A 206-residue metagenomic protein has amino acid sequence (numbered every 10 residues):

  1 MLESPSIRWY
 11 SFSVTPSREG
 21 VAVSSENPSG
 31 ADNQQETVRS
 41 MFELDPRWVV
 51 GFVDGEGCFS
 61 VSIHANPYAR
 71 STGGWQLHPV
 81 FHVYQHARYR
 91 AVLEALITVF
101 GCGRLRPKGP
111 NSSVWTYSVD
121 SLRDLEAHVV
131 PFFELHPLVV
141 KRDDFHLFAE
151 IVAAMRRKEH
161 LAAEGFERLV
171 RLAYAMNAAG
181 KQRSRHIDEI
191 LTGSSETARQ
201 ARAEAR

Functional and structural regions predicted by a protein language model:
M1-R206: Sequence-level preference for short, compositionally simple segments enriched in small aliphatic or small polar residues
